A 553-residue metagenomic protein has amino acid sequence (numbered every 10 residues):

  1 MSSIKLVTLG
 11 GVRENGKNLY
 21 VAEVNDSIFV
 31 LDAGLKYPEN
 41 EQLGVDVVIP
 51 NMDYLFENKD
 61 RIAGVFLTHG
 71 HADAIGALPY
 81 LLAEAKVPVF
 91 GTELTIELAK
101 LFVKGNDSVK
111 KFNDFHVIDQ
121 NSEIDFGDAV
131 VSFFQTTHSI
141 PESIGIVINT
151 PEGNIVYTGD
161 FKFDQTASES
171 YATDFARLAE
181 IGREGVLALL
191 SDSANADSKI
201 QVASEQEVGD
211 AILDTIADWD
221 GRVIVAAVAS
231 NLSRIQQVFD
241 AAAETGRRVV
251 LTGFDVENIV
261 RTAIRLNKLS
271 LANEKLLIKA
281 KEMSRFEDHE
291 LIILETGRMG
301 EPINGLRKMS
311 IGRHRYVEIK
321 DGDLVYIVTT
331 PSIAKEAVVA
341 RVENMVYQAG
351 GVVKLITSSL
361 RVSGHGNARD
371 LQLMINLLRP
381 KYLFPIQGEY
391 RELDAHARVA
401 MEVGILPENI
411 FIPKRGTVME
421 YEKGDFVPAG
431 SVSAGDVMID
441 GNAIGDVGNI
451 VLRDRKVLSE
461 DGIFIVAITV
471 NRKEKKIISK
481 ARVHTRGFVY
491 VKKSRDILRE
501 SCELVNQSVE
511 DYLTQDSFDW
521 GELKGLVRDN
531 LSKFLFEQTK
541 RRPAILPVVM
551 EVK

Functional and structural regions predicted by a protein language model:
M1-F66, H71-R285, N304-R315, A337-A340: His/Asp/Glu-rich metal-coordinating catalytic cores of metallo-dependent phosphodiesterases/hydrolases acting on
V12, K36-N40, G44, R61-I62 (+3 more regions): A glycine- and charged-residue-rich anion-binding loop/surface
V103, A400, L535: Conserved hydrophobic residues forming the short capping helix/wall of the S-adenosyl-L-methionine
H116-I118, L294, L546-M550: Extended hydrophobic secondary-structure segments that form protein cores and membrane-embedded regions
D119, K414, R541-I545: Short Gly/Ser/Thr- and Asp/Glu-enriched loop/turn motifs at secondary-structure junctions
D197-V328, S332-S517, K524: Hard-cation-handling environments
D516-K524, R528-K553: C-terminal tails and terminal domains of large nucleic-acid-associated and other macromolecular-machine proteins
